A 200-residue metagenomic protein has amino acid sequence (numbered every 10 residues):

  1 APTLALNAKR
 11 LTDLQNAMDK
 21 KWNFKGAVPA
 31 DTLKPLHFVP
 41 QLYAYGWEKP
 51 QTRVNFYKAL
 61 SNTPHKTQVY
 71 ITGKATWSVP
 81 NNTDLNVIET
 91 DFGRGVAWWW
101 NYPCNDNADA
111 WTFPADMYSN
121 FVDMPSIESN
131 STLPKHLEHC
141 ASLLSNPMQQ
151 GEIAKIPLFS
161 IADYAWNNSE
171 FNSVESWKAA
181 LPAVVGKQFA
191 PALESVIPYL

Functional and structural regions predicted by a protein language model:
P2-V174: Catalytic-core regions of glycoside hydrolase
W166-L200: C-terminal functional modules
